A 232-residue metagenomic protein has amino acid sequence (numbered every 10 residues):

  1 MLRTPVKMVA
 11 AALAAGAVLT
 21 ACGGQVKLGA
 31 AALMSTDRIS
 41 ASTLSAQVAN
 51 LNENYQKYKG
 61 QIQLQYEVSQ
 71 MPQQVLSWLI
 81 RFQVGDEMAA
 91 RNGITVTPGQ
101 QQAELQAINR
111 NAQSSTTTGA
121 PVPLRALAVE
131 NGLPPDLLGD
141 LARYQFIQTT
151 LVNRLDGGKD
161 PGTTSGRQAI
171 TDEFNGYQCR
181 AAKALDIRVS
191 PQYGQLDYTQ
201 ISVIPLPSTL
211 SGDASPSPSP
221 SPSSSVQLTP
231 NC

Functional and structural regions predicted by a protein language model:
M1-S69, N175-C232: Short, low-structural-confidence N-terminal segments
G24-N131: N-terminal targeting/tethering segments
V68-R91, T118-R188: Solvent-exposed, amphipathic alpha-helical "stalk/arm" or coiled-coil-like segments used as scaffolds
Q100-I108, L141-A142, Y193-L196: Short linear loop/turn motifs
